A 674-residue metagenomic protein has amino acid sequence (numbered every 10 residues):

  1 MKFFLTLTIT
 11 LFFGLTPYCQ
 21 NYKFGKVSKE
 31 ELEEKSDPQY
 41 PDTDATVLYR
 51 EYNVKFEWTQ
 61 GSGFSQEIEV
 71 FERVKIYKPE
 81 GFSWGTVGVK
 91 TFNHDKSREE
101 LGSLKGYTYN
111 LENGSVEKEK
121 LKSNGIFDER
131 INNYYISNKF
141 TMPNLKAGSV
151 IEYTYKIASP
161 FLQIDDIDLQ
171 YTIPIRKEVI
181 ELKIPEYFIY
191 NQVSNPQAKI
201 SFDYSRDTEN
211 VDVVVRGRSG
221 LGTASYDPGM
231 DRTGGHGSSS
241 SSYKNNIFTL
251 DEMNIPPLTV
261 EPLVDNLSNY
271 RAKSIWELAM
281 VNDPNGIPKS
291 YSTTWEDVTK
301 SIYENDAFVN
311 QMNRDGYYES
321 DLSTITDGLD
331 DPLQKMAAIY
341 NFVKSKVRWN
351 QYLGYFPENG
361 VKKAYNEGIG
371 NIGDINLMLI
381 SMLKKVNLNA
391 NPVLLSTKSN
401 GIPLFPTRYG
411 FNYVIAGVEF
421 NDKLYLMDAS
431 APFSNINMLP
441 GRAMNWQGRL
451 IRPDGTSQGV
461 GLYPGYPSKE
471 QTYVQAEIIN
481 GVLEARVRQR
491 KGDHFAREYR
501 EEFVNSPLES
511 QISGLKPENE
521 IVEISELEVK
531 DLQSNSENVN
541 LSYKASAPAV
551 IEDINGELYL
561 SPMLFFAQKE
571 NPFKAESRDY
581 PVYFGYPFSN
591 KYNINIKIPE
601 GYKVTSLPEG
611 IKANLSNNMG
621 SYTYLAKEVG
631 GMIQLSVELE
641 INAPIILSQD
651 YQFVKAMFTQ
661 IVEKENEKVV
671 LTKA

Functional and structural regions predicted by a protein language model:
M1-F24, A674: Bacterial Sec-dependent N-terminal signal peptides
Q20-A674: A sensor for short, sequence-defined functional sites
